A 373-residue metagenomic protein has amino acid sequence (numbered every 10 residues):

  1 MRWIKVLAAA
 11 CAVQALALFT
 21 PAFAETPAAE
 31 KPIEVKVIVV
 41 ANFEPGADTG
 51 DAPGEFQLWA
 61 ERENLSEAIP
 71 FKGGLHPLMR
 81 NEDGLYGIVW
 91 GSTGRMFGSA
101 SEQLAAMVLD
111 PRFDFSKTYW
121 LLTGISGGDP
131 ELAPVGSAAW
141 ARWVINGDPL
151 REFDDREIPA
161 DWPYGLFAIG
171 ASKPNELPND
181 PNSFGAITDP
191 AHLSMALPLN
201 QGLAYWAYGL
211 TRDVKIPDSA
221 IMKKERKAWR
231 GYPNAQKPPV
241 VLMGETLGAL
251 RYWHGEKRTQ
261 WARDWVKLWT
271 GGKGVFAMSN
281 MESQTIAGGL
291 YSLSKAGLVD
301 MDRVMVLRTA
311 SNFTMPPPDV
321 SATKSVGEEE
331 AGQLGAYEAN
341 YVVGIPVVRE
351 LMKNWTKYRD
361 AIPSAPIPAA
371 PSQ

Functional and structural regions predicted by a protein language model:
M1-K5: Positively charged n-region of N-terminal signal peptides that target proteins for export
L7-P21: Bacterial N-terminal signal peptides
E25-Q373: Accessory terminal and edge-of-domain segments that mediate assembly/interaction and cofactor placement around
